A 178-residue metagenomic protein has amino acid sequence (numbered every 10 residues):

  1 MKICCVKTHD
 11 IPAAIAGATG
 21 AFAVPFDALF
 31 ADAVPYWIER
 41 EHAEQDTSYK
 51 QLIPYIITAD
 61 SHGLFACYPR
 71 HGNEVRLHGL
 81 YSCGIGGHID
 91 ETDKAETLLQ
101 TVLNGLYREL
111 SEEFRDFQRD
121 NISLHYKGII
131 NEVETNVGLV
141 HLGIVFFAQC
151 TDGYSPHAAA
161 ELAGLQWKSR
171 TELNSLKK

Functional and structural regions predicted by a protein language model:
M1-A21: Short, extreme N-terminal leader segments that mark the start of a protein/domain
K2, H42, G72-N73, L98 (+2 more regions): Active-site segment of metal-dependent pyrophosphate-handling enzymes, primarily the Nudix hydrolase catalytic core
G17-H62, R70-E74: Acidic, metal-coordinating catalytic segment for phosphate/diphosphate chemistry, firing primarily on the Nudix
Y49-I53, H78-G84, H141: Short connector loops at helix/strand junctions that flank enzyme active sites, especially segments positioning acidic
L52-Y55, V102, I144: Residue-level detector of short, conserved catalytic/binding motifs and their immediate flanks
I57-T58, F147-Q149, W167-S169: Short, well-ordered beta-strand micro-motif
G63-E113: Conserved Nudix-box catalytic region and its N-terminal flanking loop in Nudix hydrolases and closely related
S155-K178: NUDIX/MutT-family hydrolases
